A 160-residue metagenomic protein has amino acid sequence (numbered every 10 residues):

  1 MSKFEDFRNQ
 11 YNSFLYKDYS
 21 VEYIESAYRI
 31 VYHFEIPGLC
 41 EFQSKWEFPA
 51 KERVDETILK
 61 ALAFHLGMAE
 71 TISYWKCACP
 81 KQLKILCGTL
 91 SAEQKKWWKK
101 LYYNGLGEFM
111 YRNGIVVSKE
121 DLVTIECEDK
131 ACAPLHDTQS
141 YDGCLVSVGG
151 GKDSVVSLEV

Functional and structural regions predicted by a protein language model:
M1-G143, V155, V160: RNA-binding accessory domains that recognize and position tRNA/RNA substrates
L145-K152: Short, glycine-rich nucleotide/cofactor-binding loops
